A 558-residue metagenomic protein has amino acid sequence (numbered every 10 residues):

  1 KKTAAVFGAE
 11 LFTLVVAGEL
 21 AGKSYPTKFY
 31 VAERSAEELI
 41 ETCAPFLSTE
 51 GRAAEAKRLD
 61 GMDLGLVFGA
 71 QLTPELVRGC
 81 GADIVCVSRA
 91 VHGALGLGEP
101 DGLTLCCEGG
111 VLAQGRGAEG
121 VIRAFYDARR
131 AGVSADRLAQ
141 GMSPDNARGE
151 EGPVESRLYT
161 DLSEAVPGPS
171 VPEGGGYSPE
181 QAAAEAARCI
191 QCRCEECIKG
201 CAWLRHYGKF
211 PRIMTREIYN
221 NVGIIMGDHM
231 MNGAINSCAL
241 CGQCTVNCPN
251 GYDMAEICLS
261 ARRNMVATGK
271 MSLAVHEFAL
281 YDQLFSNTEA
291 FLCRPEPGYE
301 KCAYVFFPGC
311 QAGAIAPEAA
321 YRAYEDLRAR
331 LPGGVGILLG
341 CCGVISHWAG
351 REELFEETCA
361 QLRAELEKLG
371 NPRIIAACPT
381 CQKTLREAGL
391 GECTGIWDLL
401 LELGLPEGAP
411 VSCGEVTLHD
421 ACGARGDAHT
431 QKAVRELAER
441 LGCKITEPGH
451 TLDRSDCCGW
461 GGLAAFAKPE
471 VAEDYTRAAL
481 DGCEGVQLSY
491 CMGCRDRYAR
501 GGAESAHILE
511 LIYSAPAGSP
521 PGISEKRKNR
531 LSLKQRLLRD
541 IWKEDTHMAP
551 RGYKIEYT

Functional and structural regions predicted by a protein language model:
K1-P74, G208-G389, I523-T558: Iron-sulfur-cluster electron-transfer modules
K1-T3, F46-R58, L66, A82 (+1 more regions): Ferredoxin-type iron-sulfur electron-transfer modules and their immediate structural context
T3-A4, V111, Y304, C413-V416: Conserved hydrophobic helix-helix packing surfaces used for dimerization/oligomerization
D161-V171, K199-I218, V246-N264, R351-E352 (+4 more regions): Iron-sulfur (Fe-S) cluster-binding segments and ferredoxin-like electron-carrier domains, especially [2Fe-2S]
Y177-E195, G227-C241, L331-L338, R363 (+3 more regions): Immediate flanking context of iron-sulfur cluster ligation sites
A187-H206, N236-G251, G309-A312, L338-G350 (+4 more regions): Local cysteine-cluster metal-coordination motifs and their immediate loop/turn environment, predominantly Fe-S cluster
E392-S412, H450-D453, G502-L538: Short, flexible loop segments at boundaries between secondary-structure elements
K444-G449, A464-A479, E504, L509 (+2 more regions): Long, compositionally biased charged/polar accessory segments in the mid-to-C-terminal portions of proteins
